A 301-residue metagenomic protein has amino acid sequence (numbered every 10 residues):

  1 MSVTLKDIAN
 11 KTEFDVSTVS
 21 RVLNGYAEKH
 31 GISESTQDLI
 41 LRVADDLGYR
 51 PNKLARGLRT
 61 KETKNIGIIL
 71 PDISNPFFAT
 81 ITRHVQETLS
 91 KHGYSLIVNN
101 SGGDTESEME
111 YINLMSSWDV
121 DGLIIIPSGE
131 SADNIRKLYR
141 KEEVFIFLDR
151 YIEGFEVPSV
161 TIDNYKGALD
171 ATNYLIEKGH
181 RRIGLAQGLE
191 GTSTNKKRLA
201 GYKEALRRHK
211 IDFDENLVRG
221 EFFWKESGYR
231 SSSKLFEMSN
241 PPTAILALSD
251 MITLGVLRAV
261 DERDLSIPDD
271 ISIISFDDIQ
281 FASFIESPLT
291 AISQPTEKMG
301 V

Functional and structural regions predicted by a protein language model:
M1-E62: N-terminal helix-turn-helix DNA-binding module of bacterial transcription factors
V16-R21, R59-D72, Y174, R182-L189: Short beta-strand segments enriched in small/hydrophobic residues
E34, D38, D46-G122, A200-K203 (+2 more regions): Amphipathic helical "hinge" segments at domain boundaries
F77-K91, G167-A171, S193-D212, S227 (+3 more regions): Short, solvent-exposed amphipathic alpha-helices that sit in or adjacent to ligand/effector-binding or catalytic
S95, G122-D170, G191, I211 (+2 more regions): Flexible loop/hinge segments that line or gate small-molecule binding clefts
V160-L185, A200, E204, K225-K234 (+2 more regions): Hydrophobic alpha-helical segments within soluble ligand-binding/sensing domains
R181-R182, F213-L217, I267-I273: Short acidic capping loops at alpha-helix termini that bridge into adjacent secondary structure
S231-V301: Flexible loop/turn connectors
